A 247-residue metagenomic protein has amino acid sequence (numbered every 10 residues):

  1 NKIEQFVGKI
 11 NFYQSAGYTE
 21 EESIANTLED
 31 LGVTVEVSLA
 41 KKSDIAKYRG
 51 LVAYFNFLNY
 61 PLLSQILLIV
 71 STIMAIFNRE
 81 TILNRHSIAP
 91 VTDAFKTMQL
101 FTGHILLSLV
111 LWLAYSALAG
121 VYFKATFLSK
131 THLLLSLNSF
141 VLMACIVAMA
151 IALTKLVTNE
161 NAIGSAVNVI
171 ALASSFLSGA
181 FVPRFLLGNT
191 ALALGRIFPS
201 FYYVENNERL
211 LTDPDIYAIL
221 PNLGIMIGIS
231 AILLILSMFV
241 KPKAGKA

Functional and structural regions predicted by a protein language model:
N1-Q65: Transport-system extracytoplasmic interface segments
G50-A117: Hydrophobic alpha-helical transmembrane segments of multi-pass membrane transport proteins
N78, L156, L211, I225-A247: Junction motif at the cytosolic side of a transmembrane helix
Q99-K124, C145-A150, T154, S174 (+2 more regions): Hydrophobic alpha-helical transmembrane segments that constitute the membrane-spanning cores of multi-pass membrane
T102, L106, V110, L133 (+5 more regions): Hydrophobic residues within alpha-helical transmembrane segments of multi-pass solute transporters/permease subunits
L134-N161, S175-G179, I227-S237: Hydrophobic alpha-helical transmembrane segments of polytopic membrane proteins
E160-I197: Transmembrane helix segments
R184-G224: Short hydrophobic, aromatic-rich alpha-helical segments embedded in or entering the lipid bilayer of multi-pass
